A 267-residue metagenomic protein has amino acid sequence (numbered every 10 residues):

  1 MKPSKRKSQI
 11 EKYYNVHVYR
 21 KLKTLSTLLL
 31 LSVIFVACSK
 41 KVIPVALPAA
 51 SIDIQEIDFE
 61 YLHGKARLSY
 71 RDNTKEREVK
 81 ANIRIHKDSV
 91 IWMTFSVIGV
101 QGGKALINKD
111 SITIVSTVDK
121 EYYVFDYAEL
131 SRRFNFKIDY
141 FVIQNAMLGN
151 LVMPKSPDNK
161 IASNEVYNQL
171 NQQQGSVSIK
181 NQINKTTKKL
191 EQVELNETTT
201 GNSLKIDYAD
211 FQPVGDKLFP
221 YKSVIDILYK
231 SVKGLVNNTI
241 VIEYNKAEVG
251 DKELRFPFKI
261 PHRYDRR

Functional and structural regions predicted by a protein language model:
S4-S26: Bacterial N-terminal signal peptides that target proteins for export
I34-A37: C-terminal motif of bacterial Sec signal peptides marking the signal peptidase cleavage site
S39-V42: Bacterial signal peptide processing site
L47, K160-R267: Gly/Pro-enriched, hydrophobic low-complexity segments that function as extracytoplasmic propeptides/linkers
I54-N73: A short, Trp-centered hydrophobic/proline-enriched beta-strand micro-motif
N73-E76, F95-K104, G175-S176, T199-S203 (+1 more regions): Solvent-exposed loop/turn segments connecting transmembrane beta-strands in outer-membrane beta-barrel proteins
W92-F141: An acidic-aromatic
S131-Q172: Hydrophobic, well-structured mid-protein blocks that either form specific transmembrane helices
